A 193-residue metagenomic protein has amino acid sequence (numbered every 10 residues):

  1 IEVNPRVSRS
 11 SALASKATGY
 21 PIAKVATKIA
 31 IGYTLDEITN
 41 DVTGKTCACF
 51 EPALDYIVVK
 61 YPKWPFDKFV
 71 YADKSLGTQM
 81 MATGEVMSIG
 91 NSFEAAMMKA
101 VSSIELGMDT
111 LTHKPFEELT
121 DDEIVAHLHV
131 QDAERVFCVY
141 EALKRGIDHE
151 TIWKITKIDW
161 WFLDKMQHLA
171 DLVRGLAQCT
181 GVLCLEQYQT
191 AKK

Functional and structural regions predicted by a protein language model:
I1-E186: ATP-dependent carboxylate activation and anion-phosphoryl transfer catalytic cores that bind Mg-ATP to form
Q189-A191: Extended, domain-scale alpha-helical bundle/helix-rich regions
